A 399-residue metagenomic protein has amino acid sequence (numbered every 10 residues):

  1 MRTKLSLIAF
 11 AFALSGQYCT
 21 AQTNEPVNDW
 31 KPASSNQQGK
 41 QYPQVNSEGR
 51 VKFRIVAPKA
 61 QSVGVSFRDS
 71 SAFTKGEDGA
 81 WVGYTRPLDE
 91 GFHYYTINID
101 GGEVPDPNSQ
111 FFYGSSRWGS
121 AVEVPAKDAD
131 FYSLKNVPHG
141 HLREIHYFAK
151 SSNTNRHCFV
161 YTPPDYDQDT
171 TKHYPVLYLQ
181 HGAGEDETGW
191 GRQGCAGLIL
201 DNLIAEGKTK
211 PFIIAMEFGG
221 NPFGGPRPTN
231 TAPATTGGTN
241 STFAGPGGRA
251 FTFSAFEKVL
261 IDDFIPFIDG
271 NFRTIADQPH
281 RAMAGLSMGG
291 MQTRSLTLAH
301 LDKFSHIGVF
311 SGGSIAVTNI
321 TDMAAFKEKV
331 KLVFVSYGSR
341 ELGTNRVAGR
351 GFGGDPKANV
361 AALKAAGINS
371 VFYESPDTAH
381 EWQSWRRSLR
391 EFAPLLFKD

Functional and structural regions predicted by a protein language model:
M1-L5: Positively charged n-region of N-terminal signal peptides that target proteins for export
S6-Q17: Bacterial N-terminal signal peptides
C19-T23: Boundary at the C-terminal end of the N-terminal hydrophobic targeting segment
P26-S35, G39-S71, G76-D399: Non-catalytic cap/lid and distal C-terminal segments of serine-dependent acyl enzymes
